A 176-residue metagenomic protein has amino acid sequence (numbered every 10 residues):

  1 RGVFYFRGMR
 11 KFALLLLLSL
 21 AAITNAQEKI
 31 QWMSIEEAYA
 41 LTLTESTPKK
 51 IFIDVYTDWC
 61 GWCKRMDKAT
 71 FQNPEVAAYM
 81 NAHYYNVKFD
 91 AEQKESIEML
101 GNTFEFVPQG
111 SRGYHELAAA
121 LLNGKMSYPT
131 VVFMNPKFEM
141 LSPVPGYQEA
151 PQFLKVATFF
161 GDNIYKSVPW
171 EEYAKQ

Functional and structural regions predicted by a protein language model:
L17-N25: Hydrophobic h-region of N-terminal signal peptides that target proteins for export in Gram-negative bacteria
Q31-I51, M80: A short beta-strand-turn-helix
T47-G61, N86: Short active-site neighborhood of thiol/selenol oxidoreductases, capturing the structured segment around
K50, V107-V132: Structural micro-motif
K64-N81: Typically the conserved alpha-helix immediately C-terminal to a functionally engaged Cys/Sec in thioredoxin-like
Y79-M99: Structural microenvironment flanking redox-active thiols in thiol-disulfide oxidoreductases
N86, A120, M126-V144: A short, hydrophobic beta-strand/beta-hairpin element that forms part of a small beta-sheet core
M140-Q176: Thiol-/selenol-based redox modules, centered on thioredoxin-like and closely related oxidoreductase domains
